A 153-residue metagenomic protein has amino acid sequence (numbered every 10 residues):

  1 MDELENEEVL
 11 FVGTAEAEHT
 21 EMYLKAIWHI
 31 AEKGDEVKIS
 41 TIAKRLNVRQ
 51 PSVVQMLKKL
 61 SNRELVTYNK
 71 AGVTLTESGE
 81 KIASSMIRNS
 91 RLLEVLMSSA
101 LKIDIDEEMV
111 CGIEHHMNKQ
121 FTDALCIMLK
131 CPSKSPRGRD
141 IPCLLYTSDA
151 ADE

Functional and structural regions predicted by a protein language model:
D2-M22: Short alpha-helical segments that sit at the start of domains
G34-T41: Short acidic, hydrophobic short linear motifs in intrinsically disordered regions
P51: Key DNA-contact positions within bacterial/archaeal DNA-binding proteins
R63-N69: A short, conserved structural fragment
A71-N89: Basic, amphipathic "hinge/linker" alpha-helix immediately C-terminal to the N-terminal HTH DNA-binding motif
R91-S135: Amphipathic alpha-helical dimerization/coiled-coil segments that flank or bridge DNA-binding/regulatory modules
Y146-A151: Conserved small/polar residues in nucleotide/adenosyl-binding loops
